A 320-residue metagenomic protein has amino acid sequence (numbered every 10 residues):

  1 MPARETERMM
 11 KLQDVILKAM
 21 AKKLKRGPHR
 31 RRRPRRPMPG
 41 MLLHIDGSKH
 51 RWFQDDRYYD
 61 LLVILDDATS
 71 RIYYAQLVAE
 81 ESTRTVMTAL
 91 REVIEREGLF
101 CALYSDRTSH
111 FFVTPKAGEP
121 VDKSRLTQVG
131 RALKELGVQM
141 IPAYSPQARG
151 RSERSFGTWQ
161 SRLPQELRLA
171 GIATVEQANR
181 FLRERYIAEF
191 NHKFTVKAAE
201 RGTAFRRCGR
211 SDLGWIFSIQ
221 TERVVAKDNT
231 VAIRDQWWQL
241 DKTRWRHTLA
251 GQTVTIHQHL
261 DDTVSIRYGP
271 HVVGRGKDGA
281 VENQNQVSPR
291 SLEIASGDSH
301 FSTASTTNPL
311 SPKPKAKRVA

Functional and structural regions predicted by a protein language model:
M1-R26: Double-stranded DNA-binding cores of transcription factors and transposases
V15, D46, I64, S70 (+7 more regions): Mobile genetic element proteins and their domesticated derivatives, centered on retroelements and DNA transposons
A21, G27-I45, H50-R51, P115-P120 (+2 more regions): Basic, flexible linker segments flanking DNA-binding modules in nucleic acid-interacting mobile-element proteins
G27-I72, A79-A89, E95-F100, R131-E135 (+1 more regions): Mobile-element integrase/transposase regions, centering on the N-terminal DNA-binding/Zn-coordinating module
D55-D56, R107, D235, P270: Residue-level detection of beta-strand-connecting loop/turn positions
L90, I94-D122, A143-P146: Acidic/histidine-rich, metal-coordinating catalytic segments
D122, Q128-E200, A204-W215, T255 (+1 more regions): Charged alpha-helix within mobile-element recombinases
R185-R318: C-terminal, beta-rich DNA-binding module of retroviral/retroelements integrases
